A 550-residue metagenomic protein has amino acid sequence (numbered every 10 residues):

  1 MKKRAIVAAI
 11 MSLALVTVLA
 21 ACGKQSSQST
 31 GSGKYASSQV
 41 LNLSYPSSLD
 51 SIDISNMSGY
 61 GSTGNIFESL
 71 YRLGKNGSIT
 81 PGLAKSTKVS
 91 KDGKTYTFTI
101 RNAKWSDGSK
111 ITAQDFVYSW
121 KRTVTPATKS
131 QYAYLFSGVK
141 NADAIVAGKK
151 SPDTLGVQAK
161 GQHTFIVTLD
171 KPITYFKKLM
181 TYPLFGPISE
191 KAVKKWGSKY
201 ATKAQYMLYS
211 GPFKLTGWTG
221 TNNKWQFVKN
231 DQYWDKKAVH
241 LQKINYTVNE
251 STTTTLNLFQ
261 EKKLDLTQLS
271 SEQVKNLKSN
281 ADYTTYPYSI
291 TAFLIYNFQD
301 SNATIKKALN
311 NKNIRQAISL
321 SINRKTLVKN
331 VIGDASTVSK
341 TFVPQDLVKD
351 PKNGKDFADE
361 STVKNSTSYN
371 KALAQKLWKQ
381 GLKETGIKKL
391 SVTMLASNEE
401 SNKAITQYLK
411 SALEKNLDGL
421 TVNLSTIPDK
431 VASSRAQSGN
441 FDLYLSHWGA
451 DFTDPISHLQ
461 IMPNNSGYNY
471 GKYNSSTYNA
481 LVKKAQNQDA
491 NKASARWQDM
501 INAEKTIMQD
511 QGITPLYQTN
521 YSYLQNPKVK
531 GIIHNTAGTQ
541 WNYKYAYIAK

Functional and structural regions predicted by a protein language model:
S44-K91: N-terminal lobe/hinge region of extracytoplasmic solute-binding protein
K85-L135, I166, A308: Aromatic- and charge-enriched surface segment that lines or borders ligand/interaction sites
A113-Q114, Y118, Q162-I166, L241-K243 (+3 more regions): Alpha-helical secondary-structure segments
A133-K191: Surface-exposed binding/hinge segments that line and control ligand-binding clefts or catalytic entry sites
I173-A238, K243: Gly/Pro-rich hinge or "lid" segments in bacterial periplasmic/extracellular proteins
D231-L277: Ligand-site clamp/hinge motif
S336-Q380, S401-K403: Structural transition elements
G419-A432, L459-N526, K550: Extracytoplasmic/peripheral linker and loop segments enriched in polar/acidic and small residues with frequent Thr/Pro
